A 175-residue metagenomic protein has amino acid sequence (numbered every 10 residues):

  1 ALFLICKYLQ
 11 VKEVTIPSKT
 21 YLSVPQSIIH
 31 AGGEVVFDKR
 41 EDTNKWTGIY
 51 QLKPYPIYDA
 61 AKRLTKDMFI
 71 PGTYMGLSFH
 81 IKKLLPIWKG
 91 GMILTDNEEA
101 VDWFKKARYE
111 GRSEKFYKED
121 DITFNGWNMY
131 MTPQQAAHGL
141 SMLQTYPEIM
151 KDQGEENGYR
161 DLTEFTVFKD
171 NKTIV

Functional and structural regions predicted by a protein language model:
A1-L9, G91, G139: Buried hydrophobic packing segments
F3-D67: PLP-dependent aminotransferase-like
L9, I70, P86: Structured loop/turn residues at beta-strand edges in well-structured enzyme cores
P54, G72-Y74: Short, conserved active-site loop motifs that form the nucleotide-linked donor/cofactor pocket
K66-F69, Q134: Short, conserved catalytic or adaptor-binding loops enriched in Gly and charged residues
Y74-V175: Active-site region of PLP-dependent enzymes
